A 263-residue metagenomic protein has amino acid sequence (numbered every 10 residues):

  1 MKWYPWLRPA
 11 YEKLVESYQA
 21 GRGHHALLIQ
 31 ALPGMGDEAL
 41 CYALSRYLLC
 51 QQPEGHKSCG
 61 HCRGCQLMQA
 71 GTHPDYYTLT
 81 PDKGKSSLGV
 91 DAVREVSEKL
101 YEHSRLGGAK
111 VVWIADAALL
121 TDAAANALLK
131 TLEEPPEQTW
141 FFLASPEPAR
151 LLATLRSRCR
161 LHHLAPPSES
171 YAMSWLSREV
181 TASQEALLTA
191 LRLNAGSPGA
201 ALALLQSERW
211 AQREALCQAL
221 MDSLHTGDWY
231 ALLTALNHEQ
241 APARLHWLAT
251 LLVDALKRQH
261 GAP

Functional and structural regions predicted by a protein language model:
M1-Y47, G55, G64-L67, E137-T139 (+1 more regions): Charged, glycine-rich active-site and insertion segments that engage polyanionic ligands
E12-Y18, G89-V111, L119, A123-K130: Conserved alpha-helical scaffold flanking the Walker A/P-loop in AAA+ ATPase domains
A20, C50, E102, E133-E134: Conserved amphipathic alpha-helical interaction elements at protein-protein interfaces in regulatory, energy-coupling
R22-G23, Q69-P74, R105-G108, P135-Q138: Short loop/turn elements that form and flank the Walker-type P-loop nucleotide-binding site in RecA-like NTPase cores
S58-L88, A149: AAA+/P-loop NTPase substrate/partner-engagement loops
D82-V90, A117, L161: Flexible beta-alpha connector loops of hexameric P-loop NTPases
V112-A115, L128, T139-S145: Structural recognition of the conserved hydrophobic beta-strand(s) that form the central parallel beta-sheet of P-loop
D116-L120, P148: Conserved Walker B
